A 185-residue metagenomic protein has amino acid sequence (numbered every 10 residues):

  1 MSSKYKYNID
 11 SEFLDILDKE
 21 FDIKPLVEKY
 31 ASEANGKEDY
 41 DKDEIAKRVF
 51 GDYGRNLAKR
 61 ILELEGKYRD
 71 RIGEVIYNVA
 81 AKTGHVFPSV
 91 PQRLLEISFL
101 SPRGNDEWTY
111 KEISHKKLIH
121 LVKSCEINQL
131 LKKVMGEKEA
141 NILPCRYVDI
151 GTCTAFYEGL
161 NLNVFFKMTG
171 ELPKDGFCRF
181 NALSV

Functional and structural regions predicted by a protein language model:
M1-Y147, N163-V185: N-terminal accessory segment detector
G151-C153: Mixed-charge, glycine-accented linear interaction segment located at domain edges/termini
F156, L160-N161: Surface-exposed, gly/pro-biased binding rims or lids
